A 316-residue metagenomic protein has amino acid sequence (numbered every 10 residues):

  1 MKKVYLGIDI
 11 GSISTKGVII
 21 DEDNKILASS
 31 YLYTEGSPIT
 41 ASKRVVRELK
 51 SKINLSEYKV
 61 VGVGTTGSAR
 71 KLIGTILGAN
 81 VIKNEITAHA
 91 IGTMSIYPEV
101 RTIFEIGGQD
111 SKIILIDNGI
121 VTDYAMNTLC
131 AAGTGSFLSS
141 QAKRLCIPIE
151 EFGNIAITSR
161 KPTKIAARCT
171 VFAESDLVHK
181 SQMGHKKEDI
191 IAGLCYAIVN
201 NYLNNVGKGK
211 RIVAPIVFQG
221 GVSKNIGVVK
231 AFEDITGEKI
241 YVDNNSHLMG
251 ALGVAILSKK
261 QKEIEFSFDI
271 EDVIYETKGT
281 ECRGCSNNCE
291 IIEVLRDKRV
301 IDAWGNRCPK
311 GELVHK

Functional and structural regions predicted by a protein language model:
M1-D23, V100-D117, K161, E281-R296: Gly/Thr-rich phosphate-binding beta-strand-loop-beta motif of the actin/hexokinase/Hsp70
V4-R47, D123, T128-L129, R307-C308: Short glycine-rich, Thr/Ser-proximal phosphate-binding strand/loop in the N-terminal lobe of ATP-dependent enzymes
E35-P38, N118-K161, C169, K260 (+2 more regions): Glycine-rich phosphate-binding loop plus the immediately following alpha-helix
T66-A69, V206-I235, S246-H247: Glycine-rich phosphate-binding loops at beta-strand->alpha-helix junctions
N80-I86, E233-L252: Conserved phosphate-binding/catalytic loops in two-lobed NTP-binding clefts
K112, K260-K316: Acidic, glycine/GT-rich loop-and beta-edge segments that sit at the periphery of enzyme/chaperone cores
G135-S139, D243-E271: Glycine-rich phosphate-binding/hydrolytic loop that grips phosphoryl groups
S175-K208: Adenine-nucleotide phosphate-binding core of ATP-dependent small-molecule kinases
